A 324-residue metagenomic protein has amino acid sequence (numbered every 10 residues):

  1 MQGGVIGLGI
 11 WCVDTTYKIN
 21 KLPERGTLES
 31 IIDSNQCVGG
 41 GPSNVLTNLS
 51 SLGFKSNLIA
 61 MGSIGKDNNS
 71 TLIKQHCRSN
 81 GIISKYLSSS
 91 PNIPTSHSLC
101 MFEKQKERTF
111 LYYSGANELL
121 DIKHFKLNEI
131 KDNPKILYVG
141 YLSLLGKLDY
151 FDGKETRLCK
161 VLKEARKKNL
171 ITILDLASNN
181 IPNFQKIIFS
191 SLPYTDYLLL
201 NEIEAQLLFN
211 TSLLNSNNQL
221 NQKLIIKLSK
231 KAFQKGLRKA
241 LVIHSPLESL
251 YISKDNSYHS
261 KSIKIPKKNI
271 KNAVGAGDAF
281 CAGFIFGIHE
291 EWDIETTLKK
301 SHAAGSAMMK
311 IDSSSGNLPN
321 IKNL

Functional and structural regions predicted by a protein language model:
M1-S63, N68-S79, Q105, N269-A273: Glycine-rich phosphate/adenosyl-contacting loop at the front of the ribokinase-like
M1-V13, T71-S89, M101-H259, I263 (+1 more regions): Ribokinase/PfkB-type carbohydrate-kinase core domain
G39, L120-D121, L208-N210, K267-V274: Short, charged, surface-exposed secondary-structure boundary motifs
L49, N201, G277: Short, conserved phosphate/pyrophosphate- and ester-handling motifs at nucleotide-, phospho-/glycolipid
G53, S212, I288: Active-site catalytic pocket residues across diverse enzymes, especially alpha/beta-hydrolases
G62-K66, K85-P94: Beta-strand->loop->alpha-helix junctions that form or flank phosphate-binding loops in nucleotide-handling enzymes
I93-S96, S245: Short, basic and Ser/Thr-rich N-terminal targeting/leader segments
K235-L237, I263-L324: Conserved post-catalytic alpha-helical subdomain immediately downstream of the catalytic base and nucleotide-binding
